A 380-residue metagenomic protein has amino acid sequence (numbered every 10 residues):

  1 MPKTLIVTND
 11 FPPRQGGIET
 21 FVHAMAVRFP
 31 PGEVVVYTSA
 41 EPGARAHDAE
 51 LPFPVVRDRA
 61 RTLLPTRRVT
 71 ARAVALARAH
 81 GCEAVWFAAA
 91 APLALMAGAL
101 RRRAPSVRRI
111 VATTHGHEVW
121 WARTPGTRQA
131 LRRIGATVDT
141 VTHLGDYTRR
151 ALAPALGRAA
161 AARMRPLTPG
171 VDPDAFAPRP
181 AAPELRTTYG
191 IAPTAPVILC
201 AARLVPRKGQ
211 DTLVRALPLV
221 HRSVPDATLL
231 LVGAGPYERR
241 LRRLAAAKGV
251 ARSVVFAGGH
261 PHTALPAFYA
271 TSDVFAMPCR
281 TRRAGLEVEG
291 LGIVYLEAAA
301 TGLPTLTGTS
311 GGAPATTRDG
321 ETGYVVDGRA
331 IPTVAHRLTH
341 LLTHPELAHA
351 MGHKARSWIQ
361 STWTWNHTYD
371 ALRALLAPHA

Functional and structural regions predicted by a protein language model:
F87-L93: Short His-centered aromatic/hydrophobic patch
A112, A136-P180, V255-A257: Donor nucleotide-sugar binding/catalytic pocket of nucleotide-sugar-dependent glycosyltransferases
A177-I191: A short helix/loop element that forms part of the nucleotide-sugar donor recognition site in Leloir-type
A192-K208, V214-L217: Conserved donor-binding/catalytic core segment of Leloir-type glycosyltransferases
D226, S253, T333, H340 (+2 more regions): A short, well-ordered alpha-helix in the C-terminal region of glycosyltransferases
R239-A264, V274: Nucleotide-activated donor-binding/catalytic signature segment of Leloir-type glycosyltransferases, i.e., the conserved
G259, A270-V288, L303: Acidic donor-binding loop of glycosyltransferase active sites
T316-G320, Y324-I331, H340-E346: Conserved acidic donor-binding segment of nucleotide-sugar-dependent glycosyltransferases
